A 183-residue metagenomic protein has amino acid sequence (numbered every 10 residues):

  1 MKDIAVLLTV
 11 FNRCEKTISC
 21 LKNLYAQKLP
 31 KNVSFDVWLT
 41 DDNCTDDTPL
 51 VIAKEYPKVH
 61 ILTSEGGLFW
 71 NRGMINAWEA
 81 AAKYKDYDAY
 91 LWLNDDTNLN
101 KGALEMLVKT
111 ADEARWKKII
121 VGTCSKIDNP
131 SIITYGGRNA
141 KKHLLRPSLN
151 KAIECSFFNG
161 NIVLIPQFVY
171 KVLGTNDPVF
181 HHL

Functional and structural regions predicted by a protein language model:
I4-C20, Q27, T40: A conserved hydrophobic helix/loop-capping motif in glycosyltransferases and polysaccharide synthases
N23-S34: Short, acidic, metal-binding catalytic loop of nucleotide-sugar glycosyltransferases
T40-L50: A conserved acidic beta->alpha catalytic loop
S64-A82: Glycine-rich, basic loop-to-helix element that forms the pyrophosphate-binding segment of sugar-nucleotide handling
D86-N98: Short beta-strand-to-loop acidic/aromatic patch adjacent to the donor-nucleotide binding site
N100-T134: Conserved donor NDP-sugar-binding/catalytic core segment of glycosyltransferases
R146-I165: A recurrent flexible, glycine/aromatic-enriched loop bordering the glycosyltransferase active site that acts as
Q167, K171-L183: Donor nucleotide-sugar recognition loop
